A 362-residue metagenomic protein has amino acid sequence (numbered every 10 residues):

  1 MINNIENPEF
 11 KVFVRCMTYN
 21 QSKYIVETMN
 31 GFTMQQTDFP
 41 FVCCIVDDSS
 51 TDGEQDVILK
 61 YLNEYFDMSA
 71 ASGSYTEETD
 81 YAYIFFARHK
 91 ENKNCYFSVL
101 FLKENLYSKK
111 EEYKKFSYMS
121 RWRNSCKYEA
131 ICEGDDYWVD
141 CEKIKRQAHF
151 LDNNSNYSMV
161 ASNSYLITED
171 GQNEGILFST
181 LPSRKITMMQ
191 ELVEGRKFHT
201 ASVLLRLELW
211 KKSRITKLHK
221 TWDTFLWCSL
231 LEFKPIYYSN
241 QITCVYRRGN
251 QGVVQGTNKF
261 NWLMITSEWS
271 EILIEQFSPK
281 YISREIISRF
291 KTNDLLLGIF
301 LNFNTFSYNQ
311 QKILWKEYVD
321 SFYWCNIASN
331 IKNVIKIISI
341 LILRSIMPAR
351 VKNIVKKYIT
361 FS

Functional and structural regions predicted by a protein language model:
Q21-M34, D56: Short, well-formed alpha-helical segments that are part of the catalytic scaffolds of diverse glycosyltransferases
N30-P40, Y61-Y65: Short, acidic, metal-binding catalytic loop of nucleotide-sugar glycosyltransferases
D47-I58, L62-N63, D67: A conserved acidic beta->alpha catalytic loop
E78-S125: Glycine-rich, basic loop-to-helix element that forms the pyrophosphate-binding segment of sugar-nucleotide handling
W122-R123, S162, T180-W262, T266: Conserved nucleotide-sugar donor-binding catalytic segment
C126-D135: Short beta-strand-to-loop acidic/aromatic patch adjacent to the donor-nucleotide binding site
E142-G175: Conserved donor NDP-sugar-binding/catalytic core segment of glycosyltransferases
I186-L192, L226, Y246-N250, Q255-E285 (+1 more regions): Catalytic core of nucleotide-sugar-dependent glycosyltransferases
